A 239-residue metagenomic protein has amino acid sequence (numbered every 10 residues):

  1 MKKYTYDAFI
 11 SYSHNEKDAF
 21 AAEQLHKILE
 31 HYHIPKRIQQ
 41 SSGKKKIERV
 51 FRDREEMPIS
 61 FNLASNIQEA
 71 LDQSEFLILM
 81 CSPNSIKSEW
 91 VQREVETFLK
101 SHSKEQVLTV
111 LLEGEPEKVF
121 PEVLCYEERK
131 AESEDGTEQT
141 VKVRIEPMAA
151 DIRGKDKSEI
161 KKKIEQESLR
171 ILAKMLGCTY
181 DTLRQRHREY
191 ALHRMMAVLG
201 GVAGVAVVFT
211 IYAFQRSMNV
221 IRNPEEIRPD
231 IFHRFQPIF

Functional and structural regions predicted by a protein language model:
M1-I34, R49, E55-Q73, P83-E89 (+2 more regions): C-terminal interaction surface of TIR/SEFIR-family domains
P35-E48: Conserved C-terminal RecA-like helicase domain
G43, S82, S88, D230: Residue-level signal for threonine
L79: Redox-cofactor binding/interface segments in oxidoreductases and associated redox assembly factors
M218-P224: Low-complexity, Pro/Thr/Ser/Gly/Ala-rich linker/spacer regions in secreted, extracellular modular proteins
P224-F239: WD40-repeat beta-propeller superdomains and closely related acidic/aromatic-rich repeat-like regions
